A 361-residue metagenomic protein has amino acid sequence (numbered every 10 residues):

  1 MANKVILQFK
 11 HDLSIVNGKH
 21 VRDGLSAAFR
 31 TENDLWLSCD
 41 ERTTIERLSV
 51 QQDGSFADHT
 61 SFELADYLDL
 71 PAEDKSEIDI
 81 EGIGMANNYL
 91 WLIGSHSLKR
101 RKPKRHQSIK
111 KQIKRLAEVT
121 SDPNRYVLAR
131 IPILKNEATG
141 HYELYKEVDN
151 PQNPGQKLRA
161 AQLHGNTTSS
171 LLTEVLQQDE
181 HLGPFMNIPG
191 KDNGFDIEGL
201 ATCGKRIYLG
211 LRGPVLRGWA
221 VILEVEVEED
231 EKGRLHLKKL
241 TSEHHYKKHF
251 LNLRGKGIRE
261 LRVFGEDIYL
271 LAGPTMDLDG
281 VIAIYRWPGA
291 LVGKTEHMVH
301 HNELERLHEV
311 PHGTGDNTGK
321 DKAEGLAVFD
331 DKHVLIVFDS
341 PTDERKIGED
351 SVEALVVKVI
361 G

Functional and structural regions predicted by a protein language model:
M1-G361: Sequence/structural signature of beta-propeller domains
